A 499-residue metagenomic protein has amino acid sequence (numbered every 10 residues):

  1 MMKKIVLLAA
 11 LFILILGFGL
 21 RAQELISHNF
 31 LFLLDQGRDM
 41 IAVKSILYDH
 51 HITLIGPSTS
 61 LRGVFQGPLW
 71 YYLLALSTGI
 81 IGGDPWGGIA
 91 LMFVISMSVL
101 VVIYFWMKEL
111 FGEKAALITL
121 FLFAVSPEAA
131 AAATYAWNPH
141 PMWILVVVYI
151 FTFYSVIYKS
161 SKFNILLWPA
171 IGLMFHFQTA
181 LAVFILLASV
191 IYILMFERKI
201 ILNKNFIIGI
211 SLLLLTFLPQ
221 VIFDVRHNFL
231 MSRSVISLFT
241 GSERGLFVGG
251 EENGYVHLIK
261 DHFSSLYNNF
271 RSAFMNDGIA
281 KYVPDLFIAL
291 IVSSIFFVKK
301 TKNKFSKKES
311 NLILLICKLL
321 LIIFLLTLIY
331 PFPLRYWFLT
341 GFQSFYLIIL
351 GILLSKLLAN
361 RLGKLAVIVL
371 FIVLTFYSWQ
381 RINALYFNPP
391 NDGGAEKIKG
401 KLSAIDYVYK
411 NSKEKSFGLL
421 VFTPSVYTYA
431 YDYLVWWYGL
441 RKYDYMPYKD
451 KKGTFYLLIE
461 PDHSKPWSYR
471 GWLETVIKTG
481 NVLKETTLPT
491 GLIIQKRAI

Functional and structural regions predicted by a protein language model:
L11-L14, S211, L354-A384: Signature aromatic-anchored transmembrane alpha helix within multi-pass, membrane-resident enzymes that catalyze glycan
G17-L20, T119-A124, I171, F175: Short helix- or helix-capping micro-motifs that position conserved polar/aromatic residues at function-defining sites
L20-E24, G37-G63, L69-Y72, L76 (+1 more regions): Extracytosolic helix-loop segments that constitute the early lumenal/periplasmic catalytic or substrate-binding loops
M40-D49, A182-K304, K308-S310: Transmembrane-lumen/periplasm boundary regions of multi-pass, lipid-linked membrane glycan transferases
A90-L110, V148-T152, V292-F297: Transmembrane-helix motifs of polytopic, lipid-linked glycan transferases
E109-F111, Y149-L166, M174: Membrane-interface transmembrane helices that cradle and orient dolichyl/undecaprenyl
E128-P141: Short acidic/glycine- and proline-prone juxtamembrane loop motifs at membrane-interface regions of multi-pass membrane
S310-A359: Hydrophobic/aromatic-rich transmembrane helices and adjacent perimembrane loops
